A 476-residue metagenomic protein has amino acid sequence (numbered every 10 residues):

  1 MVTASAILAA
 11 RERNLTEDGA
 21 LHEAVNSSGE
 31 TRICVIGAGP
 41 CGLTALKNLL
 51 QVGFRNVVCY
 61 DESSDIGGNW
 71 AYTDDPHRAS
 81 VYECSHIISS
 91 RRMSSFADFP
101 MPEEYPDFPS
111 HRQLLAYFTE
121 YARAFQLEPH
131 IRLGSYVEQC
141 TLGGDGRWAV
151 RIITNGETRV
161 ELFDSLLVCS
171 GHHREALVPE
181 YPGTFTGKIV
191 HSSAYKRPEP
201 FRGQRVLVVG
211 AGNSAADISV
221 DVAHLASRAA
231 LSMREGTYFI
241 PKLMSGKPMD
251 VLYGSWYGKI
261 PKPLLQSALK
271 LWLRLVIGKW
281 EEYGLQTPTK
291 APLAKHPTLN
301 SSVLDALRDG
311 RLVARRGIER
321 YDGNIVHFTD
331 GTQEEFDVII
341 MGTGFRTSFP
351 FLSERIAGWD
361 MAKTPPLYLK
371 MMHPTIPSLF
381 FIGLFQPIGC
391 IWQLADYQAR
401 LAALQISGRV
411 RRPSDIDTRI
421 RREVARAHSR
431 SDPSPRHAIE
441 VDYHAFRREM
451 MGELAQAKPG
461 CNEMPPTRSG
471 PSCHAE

Functional and structural regions predicted by a protein language model:
V2-C84, S95, P100-L243, W256-D417 (+1 more regions): Flavin (primarily FAD) cofactor-binding/catalytic cores of flavoenzymes
H86-S89: Flexible "cap/lid" subdomain of the alpha/beta-hydrolase fold that forms the substrate-access gate
G246: Short, surface-exposed amphipathic charged segments that create phosphate/polyanion-binding patches used for binding
E423-A427: Long alpha-helical segments found as membrane-embedded helices
